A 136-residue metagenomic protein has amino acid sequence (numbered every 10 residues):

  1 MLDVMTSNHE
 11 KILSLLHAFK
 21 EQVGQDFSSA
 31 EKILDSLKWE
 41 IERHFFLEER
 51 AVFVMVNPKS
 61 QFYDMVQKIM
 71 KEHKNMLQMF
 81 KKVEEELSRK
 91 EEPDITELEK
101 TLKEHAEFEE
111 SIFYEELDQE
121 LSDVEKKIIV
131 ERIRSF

Functional and structural regions predicted by a protein language model:
M1-F136: Small-residue-biased structural context
